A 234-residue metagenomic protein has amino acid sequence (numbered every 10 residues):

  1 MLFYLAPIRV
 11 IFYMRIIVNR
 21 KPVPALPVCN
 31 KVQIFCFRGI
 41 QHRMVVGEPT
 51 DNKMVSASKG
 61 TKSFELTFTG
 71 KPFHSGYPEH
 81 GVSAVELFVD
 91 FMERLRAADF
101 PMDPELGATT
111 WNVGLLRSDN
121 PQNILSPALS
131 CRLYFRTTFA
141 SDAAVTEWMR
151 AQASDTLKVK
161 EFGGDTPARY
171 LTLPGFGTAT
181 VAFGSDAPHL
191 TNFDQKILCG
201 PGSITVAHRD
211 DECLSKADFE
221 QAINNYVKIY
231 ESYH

Functional and structural regions predicted by a protein language model:
M1-S63, D103: Acidic/histidine-rich catalytic neighborhood of metal-dependent amide-processing enzymes
H42, P49-T50, M54-A57, K62-H234: Metal-dependent amide/peptide-bond hydrolase catalytic core, centered on the "pita-bread" metallohydrolase fold
